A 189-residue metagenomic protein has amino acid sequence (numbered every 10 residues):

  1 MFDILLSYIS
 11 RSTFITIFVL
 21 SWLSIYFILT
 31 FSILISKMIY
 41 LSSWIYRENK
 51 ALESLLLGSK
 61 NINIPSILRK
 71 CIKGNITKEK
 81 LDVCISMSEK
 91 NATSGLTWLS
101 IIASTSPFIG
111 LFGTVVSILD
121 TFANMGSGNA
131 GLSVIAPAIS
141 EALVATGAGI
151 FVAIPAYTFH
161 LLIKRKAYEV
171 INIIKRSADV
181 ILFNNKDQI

Functional and structural regions predicted by a protein language model:
L6-T13, E89-A103, S133-V144: Alpha-helical membrane-interface segments at transmembrane helix boundaries
I9-K50: Transmembrane alpha-helix/interfacial motif
F31, P107-G110, I139, G149: Residue-level signature of catalytic and energy-coupling elements of molecular machines, predominantly ATP/GTP-dependent
I33, I39-G131, T158-I189: Predominantly long cytosolic amphipathic alpha-helical stalk/bundle segments
A123-G126, L143, G147: Short leucine-rich amphipathic alpha-helical surface patches
V144-T158: Hydrophobic alpha-helical transmembrane segments of polytopic membrane proteins
